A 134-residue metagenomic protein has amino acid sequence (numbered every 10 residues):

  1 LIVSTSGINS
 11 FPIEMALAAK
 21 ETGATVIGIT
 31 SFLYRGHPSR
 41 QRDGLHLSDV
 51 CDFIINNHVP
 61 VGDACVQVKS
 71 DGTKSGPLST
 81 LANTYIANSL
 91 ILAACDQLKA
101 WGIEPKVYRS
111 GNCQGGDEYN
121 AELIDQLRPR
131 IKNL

Functional and structural regions predicted by a protein language model:
L1-C95, K99: Glycine-rich phosphate-binding loops that contact phosphosugars or nucleotide phosphates
A94-L134: Active-site phosphate/pyrophosphate-binding segments
